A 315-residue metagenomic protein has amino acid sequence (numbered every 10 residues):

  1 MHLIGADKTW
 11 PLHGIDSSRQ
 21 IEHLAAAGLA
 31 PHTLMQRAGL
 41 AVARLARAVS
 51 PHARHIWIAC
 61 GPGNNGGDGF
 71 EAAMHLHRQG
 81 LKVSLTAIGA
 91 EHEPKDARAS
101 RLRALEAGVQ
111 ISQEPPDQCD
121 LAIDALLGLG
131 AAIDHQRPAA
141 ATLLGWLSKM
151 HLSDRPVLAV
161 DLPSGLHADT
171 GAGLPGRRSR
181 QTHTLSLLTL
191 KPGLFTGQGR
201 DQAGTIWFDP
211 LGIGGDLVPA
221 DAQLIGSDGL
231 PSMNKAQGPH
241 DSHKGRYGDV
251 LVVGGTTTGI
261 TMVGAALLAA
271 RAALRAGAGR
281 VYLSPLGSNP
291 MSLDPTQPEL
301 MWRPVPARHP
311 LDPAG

Functional and structural regions predicted by a protein language model:
M1-A87, R98, Q181, T189 (+1 more regions): Small-residue (G/A/S/T)-rich helix-start motifs and N-terminal tracts that mark the onset
A43-G128, A132-V160: Nucleotide and nucleotide-moiety/phosphate-recognizing core
E91, G165, S288-N289: Positions that flank functional sites
P94, A168, M291-S292: Short secondary-structure boundary/hinge segments and terminal tails
L105-I111, G165-D169, L230-A236: Short gly/ser/thr-rich secondary-structure transition/capping motifs
L121, L126-A222: Internal gly/pro-rich beta-alpha loop/helix module that stabilizes soluble enzyme cofactors or their anionic handles
